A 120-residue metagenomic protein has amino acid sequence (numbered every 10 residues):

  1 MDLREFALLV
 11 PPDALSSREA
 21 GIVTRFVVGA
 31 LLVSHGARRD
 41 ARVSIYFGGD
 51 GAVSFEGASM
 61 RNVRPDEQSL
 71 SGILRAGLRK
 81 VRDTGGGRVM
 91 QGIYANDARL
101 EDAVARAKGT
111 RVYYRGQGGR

Functional and structural regions predicted by a protein language model:
M1-G119: RNA substrate-binding interface of SAM-dependent RNA methyltransferases
